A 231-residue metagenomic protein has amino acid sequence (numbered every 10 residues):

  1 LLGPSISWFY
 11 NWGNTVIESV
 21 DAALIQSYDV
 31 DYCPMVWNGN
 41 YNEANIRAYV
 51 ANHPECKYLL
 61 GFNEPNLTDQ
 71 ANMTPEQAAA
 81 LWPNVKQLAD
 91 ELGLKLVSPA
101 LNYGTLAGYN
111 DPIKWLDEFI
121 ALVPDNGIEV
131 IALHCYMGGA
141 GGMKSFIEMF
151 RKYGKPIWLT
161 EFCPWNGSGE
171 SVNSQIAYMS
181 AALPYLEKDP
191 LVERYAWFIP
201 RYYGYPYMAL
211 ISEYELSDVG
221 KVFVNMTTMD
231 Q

Functional and structural regions predicted by a protein language model:
L1-L59, N84: N-terminal carbohydrate-binding/catalytic regions of secreted carbohydrate-active enzymes
G3-W8, Y28-Y32, P54-Y58, D90-V97 (+3 more regions): Loop/turn elements at helix/coil->beta-strand transitions in domains of secreted/extracellular proteins
N11, P34, K57, N63 (+2 more regions): Aromatic- and acid-rich polysaccharide-binding/catalytic face of secreted or lumenal carbohydrate-active enzymes
N14-D21, T74, G141-F146: Active-site-adjacent beta->alpha loops and helix N-cap segments on the catalytic face of soluble alpha/beta enzymes
A23-P34, N38, G169, Y185-Q231: Aromatic-rich peripheral "rim/lid" segments of glycoside hydrolase catalytic domains that contact and position glycan
P34, V97-G108, K152-A181, F198-E213: Active-site clefts of carbohydrate-active enzymes
W37-G61, A71-E91, N110-I128, I176-D189: An active-site-proximal structural segment forming one wall of the substrate-binding cleft that immediately precedes
H53-P75, K95-L106, N126-C135, L159 (+1 more regions): Active-site groove signature of glycoside hydrolases
